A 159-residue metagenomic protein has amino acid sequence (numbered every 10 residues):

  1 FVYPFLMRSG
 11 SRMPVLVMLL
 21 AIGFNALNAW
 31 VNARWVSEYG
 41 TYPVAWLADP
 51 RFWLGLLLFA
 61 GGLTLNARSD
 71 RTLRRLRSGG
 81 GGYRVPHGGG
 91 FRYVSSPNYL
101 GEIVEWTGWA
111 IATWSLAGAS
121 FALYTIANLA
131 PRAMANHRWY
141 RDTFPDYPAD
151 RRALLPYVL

Functional and structural regions predicted by a protein language model:
F1, L19-W30, L57-T64, T107: Hydrophobic alpha-helical cores of multi-pass transmembrane domains in eukaryotic membrane proteins
F1-V15, N28-G40: Internal transmembrane alpha-helix with an interfacial aromatic "cap," most often the third helix
S9-L19, L47-P50: Short capping loops/turns at secondary-structure boundaries
I22-L54: Long, highly hydrophobic alpha-helical transmembrane signal-anchor segments
T41-L159: Hydrophobic transmembrane alpha-helices
